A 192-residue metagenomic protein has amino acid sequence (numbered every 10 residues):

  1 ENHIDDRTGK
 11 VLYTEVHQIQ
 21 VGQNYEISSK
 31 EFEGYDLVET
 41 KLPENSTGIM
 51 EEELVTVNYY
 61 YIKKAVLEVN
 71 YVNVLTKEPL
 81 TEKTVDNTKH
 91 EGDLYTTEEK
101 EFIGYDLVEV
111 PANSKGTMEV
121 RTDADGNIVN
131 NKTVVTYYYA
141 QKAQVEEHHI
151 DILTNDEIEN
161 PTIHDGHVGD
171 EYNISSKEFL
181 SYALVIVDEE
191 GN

Functional and structural regions predicted by a protein language model:
E1-I4, T47-V72, T117-I150, N192: Conserved "repeat-terminator" motif of extracellular CCP/Sushi domains
N2-Q20, K41-S46, N70-K89, V110-M118 (+2 more regions): Short, solvent-exposed loop/edge segments of extracellular or virion-exposed proteins
V16-Q18, E31, D36, I49 (+11 more regions): Generic structural detector for well-ordered beta-strands
Q20-N24, E51-L54, T88-D93, R121 (+2 more regions): Solvent-exposed, conformationally flexible loop/turn segments
Q23-G48, D93-T122, D170-N192: Surface-exposed interfaces of beta-sheet-rich extracellular modules
